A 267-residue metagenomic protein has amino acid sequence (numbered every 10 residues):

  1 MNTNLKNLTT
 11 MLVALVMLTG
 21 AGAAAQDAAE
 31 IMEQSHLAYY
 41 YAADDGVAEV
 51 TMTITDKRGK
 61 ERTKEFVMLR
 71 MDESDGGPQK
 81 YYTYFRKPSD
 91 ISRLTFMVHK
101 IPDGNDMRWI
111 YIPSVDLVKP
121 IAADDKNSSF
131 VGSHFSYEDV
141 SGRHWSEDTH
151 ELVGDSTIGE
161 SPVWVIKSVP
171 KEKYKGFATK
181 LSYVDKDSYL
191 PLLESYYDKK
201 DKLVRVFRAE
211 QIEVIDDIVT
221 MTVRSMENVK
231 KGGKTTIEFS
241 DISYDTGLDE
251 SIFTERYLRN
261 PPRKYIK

Functional and structural regions predicted by a protein language model:
M1-L12: Bacterial N-terminal signal peptides that target proteins for export
V13-L18: Hydrophobic alpha-helical targeting segments used for export or membrane insertion
A21-A25: Sec/Tat signal peptide C-region and signal peptidase I cleavage site
Q26-D27, T51-T53, R62-M68, D75-G77 (+7 more regions): Ribonuclease/tRNase effector modules and their secretory precursors
A28-S114: N-terminal mature ectodomain segment of secretory-pathway/periplasmic proteins
E33, R86, M97-H99, M107-Y111 (+3 more regions): Gly/Pro-enriched, hydrophobic low-complexity segments that function as extracytoplasmic propeptides/linkers
T254-K267: Short, low-complexity, Pro/Ser/Thr/Gly-rich segments in the mature regions of secreted, periplasmic
